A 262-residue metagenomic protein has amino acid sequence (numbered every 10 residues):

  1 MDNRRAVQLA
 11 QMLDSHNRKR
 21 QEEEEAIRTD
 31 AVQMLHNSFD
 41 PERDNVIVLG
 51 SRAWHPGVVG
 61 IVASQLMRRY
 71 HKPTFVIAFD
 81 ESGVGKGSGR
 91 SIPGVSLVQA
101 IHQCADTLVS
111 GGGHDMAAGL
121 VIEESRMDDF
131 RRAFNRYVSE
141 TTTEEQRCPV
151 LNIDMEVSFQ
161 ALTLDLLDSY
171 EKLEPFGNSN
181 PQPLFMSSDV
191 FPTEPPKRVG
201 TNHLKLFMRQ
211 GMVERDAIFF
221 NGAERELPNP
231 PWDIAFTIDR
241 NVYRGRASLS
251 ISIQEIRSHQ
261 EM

Functional and structural regions predicted by a protein language model:
M1-M127, Q146, E156: Hydrophobic helix-and-loop "lid/oligomerization" segment in the mid-to-C-terminal part of catalytic domains
R43-D44, R69-K72, S82-V84, D115-A117 (+5 more regions): Active-site lining segments that contact anionic ligands and/or coordinate catalytic metals
I101-C104, R131-V138: Short amphipathic alpha-helices in soluble, non-transmembrane regions that often serve as interface/regulatory elements
R126-R132, R225, P231-M262: OB-fold single-stranded nucleic acid-binding module
V138-R147: Flexible helix-coil linker/hinge segments at domain or subdomain boundaries
C148, M155-R215: Accessory interdomain/linker segments of ATP-dependent helicases and helicase-like nucleic-acid enzymes that mediate
D154, F207, I218, A235-T237 (+1 more regions): Residue-level recognition of well-ordered beta-strand positions that form the cores of beta-sheet-rich folds across
G211-E226: Beta-strand/loop nucleic-acid-binding surfaces
